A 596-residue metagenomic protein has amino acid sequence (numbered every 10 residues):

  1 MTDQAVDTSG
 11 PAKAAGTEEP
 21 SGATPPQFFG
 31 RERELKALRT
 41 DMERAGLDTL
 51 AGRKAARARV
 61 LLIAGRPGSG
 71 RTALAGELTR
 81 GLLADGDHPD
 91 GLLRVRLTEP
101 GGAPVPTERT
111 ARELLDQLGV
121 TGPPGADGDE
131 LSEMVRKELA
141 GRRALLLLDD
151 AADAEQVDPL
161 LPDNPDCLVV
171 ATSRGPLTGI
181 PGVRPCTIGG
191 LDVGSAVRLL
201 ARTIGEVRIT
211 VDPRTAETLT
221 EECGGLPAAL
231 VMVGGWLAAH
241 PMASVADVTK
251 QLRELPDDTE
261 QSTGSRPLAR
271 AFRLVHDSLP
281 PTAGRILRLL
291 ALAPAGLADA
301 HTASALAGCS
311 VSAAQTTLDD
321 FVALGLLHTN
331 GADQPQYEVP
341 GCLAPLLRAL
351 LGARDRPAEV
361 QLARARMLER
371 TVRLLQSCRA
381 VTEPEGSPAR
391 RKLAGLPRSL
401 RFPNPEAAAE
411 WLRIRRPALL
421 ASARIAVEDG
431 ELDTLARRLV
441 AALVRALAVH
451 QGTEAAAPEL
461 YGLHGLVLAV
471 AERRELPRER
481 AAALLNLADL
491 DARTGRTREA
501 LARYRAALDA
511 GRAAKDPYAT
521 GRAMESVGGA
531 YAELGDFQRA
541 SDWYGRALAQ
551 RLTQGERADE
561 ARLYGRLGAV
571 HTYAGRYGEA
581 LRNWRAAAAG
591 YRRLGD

Functional and structural regions predicted by a protein language model:
M1-D149, P165-S173, R184-G190, A196 (+2 more regions): Walker A/P-loop phosphate-binding element recognition
V60-L61, G76, A171, D212-A216 (+3 more regions): C-terminal boundary/linker of central alpha/beta nucleotide-binding cores
E130, L160, G190-M232, T316: Amphipathic alpha-helical segments of the small helical/lid subdomains adjacent to P-loop NTPase cores
G179, G235-G284, S387-K392: Loop-to-helix "switch" segment enriched in basic and acidic residues adjacent to catalytic/ligand pockets
A239-R253, L350-R391, L412-R416, L432-L435: A eukaryote-biased feature capturing mid-to-C-terminal, repeat/solenoid-rich segments of large proteins, strongly
I286-A291, D333, R364, L368 (+2 more regions): Short, well-ordered secondary-structure microsegments that present a prominent hydrophobic/aromatic side chain
E479-R493, Y518-E533, A558-Y573, A589: Conserved alpha-helical positions within TPR/SEL1-like repeat arrays
